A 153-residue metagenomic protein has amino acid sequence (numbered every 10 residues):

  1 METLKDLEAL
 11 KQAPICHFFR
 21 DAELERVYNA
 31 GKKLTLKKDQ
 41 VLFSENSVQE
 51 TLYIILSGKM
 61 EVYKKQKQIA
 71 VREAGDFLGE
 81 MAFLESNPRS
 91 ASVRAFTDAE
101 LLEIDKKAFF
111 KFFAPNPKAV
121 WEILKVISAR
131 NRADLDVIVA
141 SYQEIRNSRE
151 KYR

Functional and structural regions predicted by a protein language model:
M1-R153: Cytosolic regulatory regions built on CNB/CRP/Popeye-like sensor folds
